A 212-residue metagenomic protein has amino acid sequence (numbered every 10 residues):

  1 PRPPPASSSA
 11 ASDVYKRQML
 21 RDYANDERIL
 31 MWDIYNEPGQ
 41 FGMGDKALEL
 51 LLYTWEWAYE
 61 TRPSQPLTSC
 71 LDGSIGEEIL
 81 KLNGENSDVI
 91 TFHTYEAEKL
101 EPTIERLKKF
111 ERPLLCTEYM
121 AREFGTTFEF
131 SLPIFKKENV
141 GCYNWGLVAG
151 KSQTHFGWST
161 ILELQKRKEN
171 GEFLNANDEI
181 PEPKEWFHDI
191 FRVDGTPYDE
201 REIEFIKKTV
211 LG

Functional and structural regions predicted by a protein language model:
P1, E27, E85: Structured loop/turn residues at beta-strand edges in well-structured enzyme cores
P1-A11, Y15: Single conserved hydrophobic/aromatic residue that forms the stacking wall/gate of nucleotide- or nucleobase-binding
P1-P4, E37, Q65, H93: Histidine-centered active-site/metal-ligand motif
R2-P3, G42, E78: Conserved short-loop catalytic and cofactor-binding motifs
S12-G44: Active-site groove signature of glycoside hydrolases
D13, A47-G212: Substrate-binding clefts and catalytic carboxylate motifs of secreted carbohydrate-active enzymes
